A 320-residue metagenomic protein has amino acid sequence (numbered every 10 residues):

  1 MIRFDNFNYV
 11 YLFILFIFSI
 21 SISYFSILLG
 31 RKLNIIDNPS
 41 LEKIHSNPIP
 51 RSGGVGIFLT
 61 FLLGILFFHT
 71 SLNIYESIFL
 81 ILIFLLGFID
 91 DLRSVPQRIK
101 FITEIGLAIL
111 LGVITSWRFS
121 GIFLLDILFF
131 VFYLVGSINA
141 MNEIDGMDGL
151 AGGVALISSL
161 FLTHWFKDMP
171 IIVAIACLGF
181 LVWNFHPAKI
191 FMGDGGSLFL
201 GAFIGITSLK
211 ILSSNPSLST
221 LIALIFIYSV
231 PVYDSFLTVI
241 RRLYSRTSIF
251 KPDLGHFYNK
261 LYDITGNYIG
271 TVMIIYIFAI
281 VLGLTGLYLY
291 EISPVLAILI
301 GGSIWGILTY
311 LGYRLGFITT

Functional and structural regions predicted by a protein language model:
M1-F236: "…together with the soluble PPM/PP2C metallo-phosphatase catalytic core" -> "…together with the soluble PPM/PP2C
M1-R3, N8, S219-T320: C-terminal membrane-associated helical module and adjoining short loops/tails
